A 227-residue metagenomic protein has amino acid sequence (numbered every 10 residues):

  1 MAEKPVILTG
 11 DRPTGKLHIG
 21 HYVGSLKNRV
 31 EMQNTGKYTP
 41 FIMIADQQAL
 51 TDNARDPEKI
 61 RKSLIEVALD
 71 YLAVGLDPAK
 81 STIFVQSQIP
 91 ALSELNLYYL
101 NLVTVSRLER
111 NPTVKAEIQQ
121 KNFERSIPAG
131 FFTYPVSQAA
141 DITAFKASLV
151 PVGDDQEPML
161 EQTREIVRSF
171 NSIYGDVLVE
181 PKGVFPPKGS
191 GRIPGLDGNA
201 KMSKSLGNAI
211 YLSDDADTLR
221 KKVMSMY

Functional and structural regions predicted by a protein language model:
A2-A140: N-terminal Rossmann-like or analogous alpha/beta NTP/dinucleotide-binding catalytic cores that position adenine
K115-Y227: Active-site cores that bind ATP or allylic diphosphates and position pyrophosphate for catalysis
